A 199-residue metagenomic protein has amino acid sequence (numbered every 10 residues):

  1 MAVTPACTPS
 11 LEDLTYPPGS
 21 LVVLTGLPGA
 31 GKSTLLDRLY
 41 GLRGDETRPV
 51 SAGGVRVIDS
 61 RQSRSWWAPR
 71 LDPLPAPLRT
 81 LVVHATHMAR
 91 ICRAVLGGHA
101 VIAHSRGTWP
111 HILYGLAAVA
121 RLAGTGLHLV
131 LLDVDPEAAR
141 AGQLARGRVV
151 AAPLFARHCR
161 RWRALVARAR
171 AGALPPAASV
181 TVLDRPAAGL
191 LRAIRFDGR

Functional and structural regions predicted by a protein language model:
M1-S10: N-terminal pre-Walker A segment at the start of P-loop NTPase domains
E12-G19, A94-L96: Phosphate-binding P-loop
G19, G97, A123-H128, L174-S179: Short glycine-/polar-rich loops that comprise or flank the Walker A/P-loop and associated switch/sensor motifs
L21, T25, A30, R38 (+3 more regions): Conserved GTP-binding G-domain of TRAFAC-class P-loop NTPases and closely related GTPase folds
T34-G97, R140: Conserved substrate/cofactor phosphate-moiety recognition/catalytic segment in nucleotide-dependent phosphotransferases
Q62-R64, G107-W109, D133-A138, A187-A188: Conserved nucleotide-binding/hydrolysis micro-motifs of P-loop NTPases
L78-L127: Glycine-rich phosphate-binding loop used to anchor ATP phosphates in small-molecule kinases, encompassing both
A123-G142: Conserved phosphate-donor/acceptor-positioning beta-strand/loop module used by diverse small-molecule
